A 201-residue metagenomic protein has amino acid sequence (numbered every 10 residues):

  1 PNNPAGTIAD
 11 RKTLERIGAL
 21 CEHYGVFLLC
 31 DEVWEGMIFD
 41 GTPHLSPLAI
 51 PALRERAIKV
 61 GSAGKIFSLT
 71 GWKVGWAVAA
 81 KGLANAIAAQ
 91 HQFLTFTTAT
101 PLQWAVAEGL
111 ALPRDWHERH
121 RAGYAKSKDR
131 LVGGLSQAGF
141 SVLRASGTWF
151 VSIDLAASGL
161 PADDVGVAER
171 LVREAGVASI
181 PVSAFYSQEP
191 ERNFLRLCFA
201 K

Functional and structural regions predicted by a protein language model:
P1-K201: PLP-dependent class I/II
